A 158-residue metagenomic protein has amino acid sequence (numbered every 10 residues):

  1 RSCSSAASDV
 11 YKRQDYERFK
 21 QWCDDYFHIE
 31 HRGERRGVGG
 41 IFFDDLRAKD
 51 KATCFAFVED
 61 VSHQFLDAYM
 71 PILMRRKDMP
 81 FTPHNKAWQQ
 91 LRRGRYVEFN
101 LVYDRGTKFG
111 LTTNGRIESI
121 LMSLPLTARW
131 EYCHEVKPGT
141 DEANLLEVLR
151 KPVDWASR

Functional and structural regions predicted by a protein language model:
S2-A7, Y11: Single conserved hydrophobic/aromatic residue that forms the stacking wall/gate of nucleotide- or nucleobase-binding
S8, D45-V58: Short histidine-centered catalytic/ligand-binding loop motif
Q14: Conserved functional hotspot residues or short segments at active or partner-binding sites across diverse domains
C23-L46, G94-L101: Aromatic/basic-lined ligand-recognition segments that form π-stacking hydrophobic pockets flanked by Lys/Arg to engage
F43, A48, Q64, A68: Charged surface patches that recognize polyanionic ligands
T53-F109, E142-S157: Extended, compositionally biased non-globular segments
D104-S123: Amphipathic alpha-helical/coiled-coil segments positioned at domain termini
I117-R158: TerminUS-proximal long segments
